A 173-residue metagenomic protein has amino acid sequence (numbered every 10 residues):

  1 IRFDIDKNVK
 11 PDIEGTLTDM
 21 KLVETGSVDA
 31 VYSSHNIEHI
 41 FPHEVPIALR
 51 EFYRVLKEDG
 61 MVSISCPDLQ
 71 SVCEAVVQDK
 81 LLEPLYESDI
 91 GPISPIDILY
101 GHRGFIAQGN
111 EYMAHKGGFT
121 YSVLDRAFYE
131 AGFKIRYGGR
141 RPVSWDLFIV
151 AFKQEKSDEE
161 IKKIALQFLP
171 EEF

Functional and structural regions predicted by a protein language model:
I1-E74, A151-K153: Conserved SAM-binding loop
E44-K57, M61-F173: S-adenosyl-L-methionine-dependent methyltransferase catalytic module, highlighting the catalytic core
